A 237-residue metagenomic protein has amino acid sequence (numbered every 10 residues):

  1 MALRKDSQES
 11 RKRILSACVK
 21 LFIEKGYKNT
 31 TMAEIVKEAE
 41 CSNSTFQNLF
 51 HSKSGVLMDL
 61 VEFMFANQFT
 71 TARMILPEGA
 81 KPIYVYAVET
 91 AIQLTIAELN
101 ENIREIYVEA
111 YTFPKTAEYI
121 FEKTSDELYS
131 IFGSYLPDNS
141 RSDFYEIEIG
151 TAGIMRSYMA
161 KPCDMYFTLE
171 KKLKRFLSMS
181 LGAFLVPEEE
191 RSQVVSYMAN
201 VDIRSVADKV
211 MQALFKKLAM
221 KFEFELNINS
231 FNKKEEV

Functional and structural regions predicted by a protein language model:
M1-R4: Short, Lys/Arg-enriched N-terminal segment that forms or immediately precedes the first helix of a structured domain
E9-S10, C41: The short coil/loop that forms the "turn" connecting the two helices of the helix-turn-helix
S10-C18, I35, L60-M64, Q68: Generic hydrophobic, amphipathic alpha-helix propensity
L21-G55, D59: Helix-turn-helix
D59, T70-I103, F113, F121-S125: Hydrophobic alpha-helical connector segments
R104-E109, E189-Q193: Short, hydrophobic secondary-structure boundary micro-motifs
A110-C163, F167, K171-S178: Amphipathic alpha-helical packing segments from all-alpha helical-bundle domains
S130, S134, D164-V237: C-terminal peripheral helix-coil segments that are non-catalytic and often amphipathic
